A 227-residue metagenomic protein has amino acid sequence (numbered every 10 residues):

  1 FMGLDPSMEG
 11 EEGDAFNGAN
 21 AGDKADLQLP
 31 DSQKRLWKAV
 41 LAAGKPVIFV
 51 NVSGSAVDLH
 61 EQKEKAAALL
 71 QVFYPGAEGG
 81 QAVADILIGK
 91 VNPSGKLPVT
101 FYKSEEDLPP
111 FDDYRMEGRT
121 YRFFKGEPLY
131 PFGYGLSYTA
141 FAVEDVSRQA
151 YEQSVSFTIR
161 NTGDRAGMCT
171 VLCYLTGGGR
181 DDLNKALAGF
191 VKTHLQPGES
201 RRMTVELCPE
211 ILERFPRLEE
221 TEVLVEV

Functional and structural regions predicted by a protein language model:
F1-V227: C-terminal non-catalytic regions of proteins with extracellular/luminal or membrane-system context
